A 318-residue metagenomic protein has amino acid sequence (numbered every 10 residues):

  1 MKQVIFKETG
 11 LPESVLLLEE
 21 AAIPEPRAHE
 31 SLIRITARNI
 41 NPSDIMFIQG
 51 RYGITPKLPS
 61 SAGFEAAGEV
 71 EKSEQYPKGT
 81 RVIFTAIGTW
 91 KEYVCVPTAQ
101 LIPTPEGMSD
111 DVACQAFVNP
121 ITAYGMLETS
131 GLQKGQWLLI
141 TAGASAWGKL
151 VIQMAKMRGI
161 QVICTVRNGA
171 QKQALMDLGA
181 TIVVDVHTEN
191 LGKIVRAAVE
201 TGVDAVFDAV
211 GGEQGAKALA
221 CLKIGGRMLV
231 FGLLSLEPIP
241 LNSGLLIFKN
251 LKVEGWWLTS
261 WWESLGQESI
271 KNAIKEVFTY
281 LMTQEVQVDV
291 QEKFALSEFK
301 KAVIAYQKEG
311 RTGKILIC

Functional and structural regions predicted by a protein language model:
A22-N39, Q49-G88, C95: Glycine-rich beta-strand-centered segment in the early N-terminal region that forms part of a ligand/cofactor-binding
R34, G266-C318: C-terminal hydrophobic helical "lid"/dimerization subdomain of Rossmann-like NAD(P)H-dependent oxidoreductases
R81, W137, Q161, G226-R227 (+1 more regions): Short glycine-centered segments of the SAM/dcSAM-binding site in methyltransferase folds
R81-G143: NAD(P)H dinucleotide-binding glycine-rich loop of Rossmann-like/cofactor-binding domains, especially the beta1-alpha1
T89-E92, R167-A174, P238-S243: Short, glycine/polar-rich helix-capping loops at beta-to-alpha or helix-loop-helix junctions that flank or form
P120-T188: Mid-domain Rossmann-like dinucleotide-binding core that forms the NAD(H)/NADP(H) cofactor-binding site
N190-E200: Short amphipathic alpha-helix with an adjacent loop that forms part of the alpha/beta core around
E213-T283, C318: Glycine-rich phosphate-binding loop and adjacent beta-alpha segment of Rossmann(oid) nucleotide-cofactor-binding
